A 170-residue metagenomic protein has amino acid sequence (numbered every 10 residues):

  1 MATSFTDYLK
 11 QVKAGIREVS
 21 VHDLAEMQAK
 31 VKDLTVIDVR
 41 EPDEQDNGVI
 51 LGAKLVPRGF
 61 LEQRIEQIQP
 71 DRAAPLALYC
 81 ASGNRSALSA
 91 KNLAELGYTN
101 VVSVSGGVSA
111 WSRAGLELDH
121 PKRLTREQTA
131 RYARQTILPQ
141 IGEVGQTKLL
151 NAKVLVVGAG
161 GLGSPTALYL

Functional and structural regions predicted by a protein language model:
M1-T35, P42-P75, S82-T147: Rhodanese-like catalytic fold shared by cysteine-dependent sulfurtransferases and DSP/PTP-type phosphatases
T35-I37, A77, L155: Conserved beta-strand elements of the Class I
G142-L170: Glycine-rich adenosine-cofactor-binding loop
